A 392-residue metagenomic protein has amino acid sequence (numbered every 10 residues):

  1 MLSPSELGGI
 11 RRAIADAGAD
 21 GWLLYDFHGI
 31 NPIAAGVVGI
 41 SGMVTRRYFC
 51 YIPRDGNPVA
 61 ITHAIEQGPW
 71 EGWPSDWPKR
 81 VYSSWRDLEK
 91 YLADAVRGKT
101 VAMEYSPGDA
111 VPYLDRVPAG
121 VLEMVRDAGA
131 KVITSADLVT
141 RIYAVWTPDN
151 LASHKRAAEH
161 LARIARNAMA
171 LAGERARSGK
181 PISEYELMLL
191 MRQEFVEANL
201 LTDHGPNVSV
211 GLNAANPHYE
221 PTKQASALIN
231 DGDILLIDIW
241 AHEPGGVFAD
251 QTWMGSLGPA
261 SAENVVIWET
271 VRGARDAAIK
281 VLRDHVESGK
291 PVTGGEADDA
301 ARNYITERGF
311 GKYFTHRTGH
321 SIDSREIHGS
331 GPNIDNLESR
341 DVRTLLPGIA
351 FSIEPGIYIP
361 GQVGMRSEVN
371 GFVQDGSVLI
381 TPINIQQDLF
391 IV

Functional and structural regions predicted by a protein language model:
M1-V392: Active-site neighborhoods and metal-handling regions in enzymes and metal-associated proteins
